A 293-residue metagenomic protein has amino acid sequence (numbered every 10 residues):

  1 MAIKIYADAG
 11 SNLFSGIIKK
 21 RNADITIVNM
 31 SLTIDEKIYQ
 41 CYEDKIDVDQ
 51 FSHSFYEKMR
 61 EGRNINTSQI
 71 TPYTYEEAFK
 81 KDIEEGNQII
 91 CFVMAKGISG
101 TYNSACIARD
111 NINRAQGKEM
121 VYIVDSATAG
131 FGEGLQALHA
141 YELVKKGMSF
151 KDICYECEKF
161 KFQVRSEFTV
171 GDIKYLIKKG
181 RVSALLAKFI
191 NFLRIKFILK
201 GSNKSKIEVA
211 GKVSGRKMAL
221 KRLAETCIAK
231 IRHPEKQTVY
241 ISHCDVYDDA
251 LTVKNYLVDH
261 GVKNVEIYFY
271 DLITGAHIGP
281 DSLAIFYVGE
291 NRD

Functional and structural regions predicted by a protein language model:
M1, Y42, N66-Q69, A210 (+1 more regions): Charge-dense, low-complexity intrinsically disordered segments
K4, G10-Y39, T101, A105-D110 (+3 more regions): Mixed-charge interfacial surface used for oligomerization/domain docking and macromolecular partner engagement
I38-C91, K96-S99, N111-R114: Class I S-adenosyl-L-methionine
V48-F55, A78, S126, F162 (+1 more regions): N-proximal short alpha-helices
V93, Y122-I123: A glycine-rich beta-strand to alpha-helix segment that forms a phosphate/ribose-binding loop at ligand/cofactor sites
